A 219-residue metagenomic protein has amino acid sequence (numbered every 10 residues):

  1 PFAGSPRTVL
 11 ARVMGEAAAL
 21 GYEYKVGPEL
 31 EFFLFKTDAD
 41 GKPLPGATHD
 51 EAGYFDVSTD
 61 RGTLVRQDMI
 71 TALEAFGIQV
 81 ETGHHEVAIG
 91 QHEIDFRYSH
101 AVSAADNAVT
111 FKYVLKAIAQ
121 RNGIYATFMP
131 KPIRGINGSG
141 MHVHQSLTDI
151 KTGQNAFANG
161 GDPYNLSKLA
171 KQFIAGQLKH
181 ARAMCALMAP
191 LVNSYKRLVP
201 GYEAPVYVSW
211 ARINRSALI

Functional and structural regions predicted by a protein language model:
P1-I219: Glycine-rich, acidic/polar active-site loops that bind/position phosphate-bearing ligands
